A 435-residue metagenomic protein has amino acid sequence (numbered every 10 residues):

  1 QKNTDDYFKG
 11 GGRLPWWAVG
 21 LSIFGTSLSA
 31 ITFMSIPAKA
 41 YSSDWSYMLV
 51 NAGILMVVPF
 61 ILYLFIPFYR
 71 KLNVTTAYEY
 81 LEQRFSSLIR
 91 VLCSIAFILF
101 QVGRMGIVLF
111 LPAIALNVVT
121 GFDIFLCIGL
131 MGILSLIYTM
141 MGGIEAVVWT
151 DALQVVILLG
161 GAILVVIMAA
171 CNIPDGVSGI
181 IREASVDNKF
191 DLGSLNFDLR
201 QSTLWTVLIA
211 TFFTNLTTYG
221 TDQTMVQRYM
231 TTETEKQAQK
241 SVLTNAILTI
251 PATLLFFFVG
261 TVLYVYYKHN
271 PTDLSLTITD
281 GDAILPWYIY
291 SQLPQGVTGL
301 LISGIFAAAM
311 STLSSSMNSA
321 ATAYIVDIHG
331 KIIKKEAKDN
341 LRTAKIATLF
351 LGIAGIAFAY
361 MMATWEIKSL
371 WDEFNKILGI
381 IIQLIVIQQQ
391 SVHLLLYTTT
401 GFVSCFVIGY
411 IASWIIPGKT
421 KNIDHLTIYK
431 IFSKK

Functional and structural regions predicted by a protein language model:
Q1-K435: Membrane-embedded helix-loop-helix hairpins and adjacent transmembrane boundary segments in multi-pass transporters
